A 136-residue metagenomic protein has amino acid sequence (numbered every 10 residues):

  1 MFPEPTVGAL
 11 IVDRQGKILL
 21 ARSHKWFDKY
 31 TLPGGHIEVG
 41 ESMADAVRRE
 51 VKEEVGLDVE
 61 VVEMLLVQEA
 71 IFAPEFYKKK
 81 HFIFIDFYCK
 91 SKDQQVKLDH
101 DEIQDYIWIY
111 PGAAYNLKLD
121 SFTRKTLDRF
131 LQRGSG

Functional and structural regions predicted by a protein language model:
M1-I18, I85-K90: Conserved N-terminal beta-strand and adjoining loop/helix that marks the start of the Nudix/MutT-like hydrolase domain
M1-P3, Y77-I83, H100: A generic structural micro-feature
D13, K17-E53: Conserved Nudix-box catalytic region and its N-terminal flanking loop in Nudix hydrolases and closely related
D58-V67: A short coil-to-beta-strand element that immediately follows conserved catalytic motifs
A70-Q95: Active-site-adjacent beta-strand/loop module that shapes the phosphate/pyrophosphate-binding cleft
K97-L127: NUDIX/MutT-family hydrolases
L131-G136: Generic C-terminal helix-cap and adjacent flexible tail
